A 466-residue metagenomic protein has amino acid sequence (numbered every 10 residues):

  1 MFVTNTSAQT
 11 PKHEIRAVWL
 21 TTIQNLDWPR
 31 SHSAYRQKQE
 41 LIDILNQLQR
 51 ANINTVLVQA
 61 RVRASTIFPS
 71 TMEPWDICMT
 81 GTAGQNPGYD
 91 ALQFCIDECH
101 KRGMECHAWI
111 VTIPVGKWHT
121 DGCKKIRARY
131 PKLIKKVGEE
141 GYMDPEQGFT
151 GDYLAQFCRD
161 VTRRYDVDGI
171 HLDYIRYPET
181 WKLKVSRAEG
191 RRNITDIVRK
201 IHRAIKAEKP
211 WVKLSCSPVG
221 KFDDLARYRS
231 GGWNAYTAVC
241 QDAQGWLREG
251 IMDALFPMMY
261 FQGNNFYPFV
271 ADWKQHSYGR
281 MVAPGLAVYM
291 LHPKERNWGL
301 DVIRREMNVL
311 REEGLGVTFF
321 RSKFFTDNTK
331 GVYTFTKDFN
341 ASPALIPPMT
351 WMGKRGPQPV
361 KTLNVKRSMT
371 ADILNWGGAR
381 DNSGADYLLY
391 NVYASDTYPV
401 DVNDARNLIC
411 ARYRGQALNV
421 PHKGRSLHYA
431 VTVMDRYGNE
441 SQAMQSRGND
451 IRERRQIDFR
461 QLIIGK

Functional and structural regions predicted by a protein language model:
H13, W19-Q39, L92, I96-D97 (+2 more regions): Active-site-adjacent "subsite" loops/lids of carbohydrate-active enzymes
Q39-T66, R164-G169: Catalytic domains of carbohydrate-active enzymes, especially glycoside hydrolases
A51-P87: Aromatic-lined carbohydrate-binding/catalytic grooves of carbohydrate-active enzymes
T66-G81, P114-G138, I175, T180-A188 (+1 more regions): Aromatic- and acidic-residue-enriched segments that line the glycan-binding/catalytic groove of carbohydrate-active
H100, E105-K117, H171, G190-Y236 (+1 more regions): Aromatic-lined carbohydrate-recognition surfaces of secreted/lumenal glycan-active proteins
A243-Q244, R248-F266, R280-G353: Substrate-binding cleft of secreted/luminal carbohydrate-active enzymes
G331-G384, Y437-K466: Pro/Thr/Ser/Gly-rich low-complexity, intrinsically disordered linker/stalk tracts
N419-S441: Beta-strand-rich modules
